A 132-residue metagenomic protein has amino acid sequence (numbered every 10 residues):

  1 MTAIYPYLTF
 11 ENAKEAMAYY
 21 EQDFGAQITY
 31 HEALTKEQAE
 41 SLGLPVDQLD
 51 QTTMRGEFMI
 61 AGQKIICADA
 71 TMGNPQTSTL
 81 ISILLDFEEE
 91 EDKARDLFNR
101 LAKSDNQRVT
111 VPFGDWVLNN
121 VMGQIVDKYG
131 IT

Functional and structural regions predicted by a protein language model:
M1-Y5, S78-S82: Short, solvent-exposed beta-strand edge segments and adjacent coil->beta transition regions
I4, M54-G56, I65, V121: Structural detector for hydrophobic anchor residues on beta-strands
L8, T29-H31, I66-P75, L85-T132: Vicinal oxygen chelate
L8-G62: Core segments of cupin and vicinal oxygen chelate
